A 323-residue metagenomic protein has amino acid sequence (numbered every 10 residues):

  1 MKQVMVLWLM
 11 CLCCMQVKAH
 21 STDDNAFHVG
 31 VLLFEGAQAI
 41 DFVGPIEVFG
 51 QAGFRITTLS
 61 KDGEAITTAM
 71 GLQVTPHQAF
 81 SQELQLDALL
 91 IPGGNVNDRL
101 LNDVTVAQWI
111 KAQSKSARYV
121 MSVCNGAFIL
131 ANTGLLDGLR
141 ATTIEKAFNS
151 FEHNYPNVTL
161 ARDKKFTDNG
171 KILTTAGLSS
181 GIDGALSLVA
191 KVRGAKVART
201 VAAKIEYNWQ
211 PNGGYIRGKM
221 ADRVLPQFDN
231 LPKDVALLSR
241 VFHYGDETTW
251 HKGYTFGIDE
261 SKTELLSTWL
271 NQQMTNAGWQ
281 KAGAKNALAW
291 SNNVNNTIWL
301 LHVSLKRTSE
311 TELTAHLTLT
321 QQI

Functional and structural regions predicted by a protein language model:
V4-C14: Bacterial N-terminal signal peptides
A19-V120, F128-T133, R162, L186-I323: Extended, subdomain-level signal for the structured scaffold at the beginning of enzyme domains
A26-G30, R140, K171: Residues that mark the start of a beta-strand
V120-M121, A141: A short beta-strand/loop micro-motif in the catalytic core of glycosyltransferases that engages the nucleotide-sugar
L136-K165, K204: A conserved active-site-flanking secondary-structure segment within enzyme catalytic domains
D163-A176: Amphipathic alpha-helical segments enriched in hydrophobic/aromatic residues interleaved with Lys/Arg
L173-L186: Active-site-proximal catalytic alpha-helix in oxidoreductases
